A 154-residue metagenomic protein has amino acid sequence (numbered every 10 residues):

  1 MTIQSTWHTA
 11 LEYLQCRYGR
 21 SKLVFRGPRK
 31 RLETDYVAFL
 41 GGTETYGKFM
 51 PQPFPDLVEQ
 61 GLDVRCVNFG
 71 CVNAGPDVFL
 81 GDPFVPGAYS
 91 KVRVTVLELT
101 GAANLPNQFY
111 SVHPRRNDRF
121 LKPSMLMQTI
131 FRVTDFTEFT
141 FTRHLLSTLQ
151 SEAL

Functional and structural regions predicted by a protein language model:
M1-Y13: Helix-enriched interaction subdomains in cytosolic or periplasmic regions, typified by TIR/SEFIR signaling/NADase cores
A10, L14-N73, V78-A88: Serine-esterase "nucleophile elbow" of acetyl-processing enzymes
G87-L154: Alpha-helical cap/lid subdomain in secreted, periplasmic, or secretory-pathway luminal O-acyl-processing enzymes
